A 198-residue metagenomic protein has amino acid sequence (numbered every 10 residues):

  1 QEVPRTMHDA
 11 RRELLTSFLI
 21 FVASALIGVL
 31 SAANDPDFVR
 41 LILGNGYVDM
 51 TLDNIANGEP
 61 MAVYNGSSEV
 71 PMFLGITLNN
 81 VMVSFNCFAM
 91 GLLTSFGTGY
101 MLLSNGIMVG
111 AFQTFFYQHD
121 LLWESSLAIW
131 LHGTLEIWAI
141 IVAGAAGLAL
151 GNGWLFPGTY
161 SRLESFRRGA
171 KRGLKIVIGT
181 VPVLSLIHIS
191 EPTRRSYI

Functional and structural regions predicted by a protein language model:
E2-R11, A62-V63, P71, L163-R168: Cytosolic juxtamembrane amphipathic/interface segments immediately preceding and feeding into a transmembrane helix
T6-A23: Alpha-helical transmembrane segments and their helix-start/interface "positive-inside/aromatic belt" motifs in integral
G28, T98-Q118, V183: Small-polar-interrupted transmembrane alpha-helices in polytopic inner-membrane proteins
V29-A56, L103-S104: Interfacial/capping segments of alpha-helical transmembrane domains
N65-G97: Individual transmembrane alpha-helix segments
F115-Q118, G144-E164: Juxtamembrane helix-loop transition segments at the membrane interface in multi-pass membrane proteins
L127-L131, R162-L174: Membrane-interface segments at loop-to-transmembrane junctions
H188, P192-I198: Single conserved hydrophobic/aromatic residue that forms the stacking wall/gate of nucleotide- or nucleobase-binding
